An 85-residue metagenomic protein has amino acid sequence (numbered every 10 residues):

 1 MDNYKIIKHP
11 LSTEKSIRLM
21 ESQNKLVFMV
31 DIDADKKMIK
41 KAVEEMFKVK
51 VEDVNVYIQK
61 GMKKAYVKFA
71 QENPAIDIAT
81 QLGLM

Functional and structural regions predicted by a protein language model:
M1-M85: Contiguous, often N-terminal, cationic amphipathic patches that form binding interfaces
